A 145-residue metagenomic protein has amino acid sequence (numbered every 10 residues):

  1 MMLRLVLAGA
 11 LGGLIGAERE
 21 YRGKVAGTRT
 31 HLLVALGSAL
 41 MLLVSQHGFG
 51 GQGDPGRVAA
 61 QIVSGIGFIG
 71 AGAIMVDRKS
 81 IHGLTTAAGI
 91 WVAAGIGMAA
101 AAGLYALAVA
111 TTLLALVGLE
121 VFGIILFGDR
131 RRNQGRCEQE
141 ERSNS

Functional and structural regions predicted by a protein language model:
M1-V58, I124-L126, E138-S145: Alpha-helical transmembrane segments and their membrane-interface boundaries that form or gate the permeation pathway
Y21-A26, I74-T86: Membrane-helix interface "capping/anchor" motifs
L33-L43, S64-G67, A88-A101: Small-residue-rich segments of transmembrane alpha-helices in multi-pass membrane proteins, especially helix faces
Q46-P55, I96-A108: Helix-coil boundary and interhelical linker segments in multi-pass alpha-helical membrane proteins
Q52-I74, R78: Alpha-helical transmembrane-segment detector that highlights a single hydrophobic TM helix and its immediate
V63, G67-A73, V92, L114-F122: Membrane-embedded alpha-helical core segments of multi-pass
R78, A94-I96, T112: Amphipathic alpha-helical interface segments
L104-S145: Canonical alpha-helical transmembrane segment with a positive-inside/aromatic-interface signature
